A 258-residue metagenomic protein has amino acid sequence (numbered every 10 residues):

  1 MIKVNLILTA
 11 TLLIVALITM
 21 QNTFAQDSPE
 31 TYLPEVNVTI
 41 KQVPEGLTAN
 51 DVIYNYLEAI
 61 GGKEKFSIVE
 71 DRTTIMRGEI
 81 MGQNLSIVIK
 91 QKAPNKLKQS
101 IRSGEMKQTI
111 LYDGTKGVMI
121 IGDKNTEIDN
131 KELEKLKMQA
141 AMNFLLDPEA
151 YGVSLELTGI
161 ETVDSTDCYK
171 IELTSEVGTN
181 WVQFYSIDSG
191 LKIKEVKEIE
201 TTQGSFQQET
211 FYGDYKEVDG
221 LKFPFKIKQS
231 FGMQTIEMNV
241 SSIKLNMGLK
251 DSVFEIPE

Functional and structural regions predicted by a protein language model:
M1-P29: Bacterial Sec-dependent N-terminal signal peptides
S28, I40-D51, E58, K116-T179 (+3 more regions): Flexible, processing/modification-adjacent segments and terminal tails in exported/periplasmic/extracellular proteins
N37-V38, P44-D123, Y151-L157: N-terminal mature ectodomain segment of secretory-pathway/periplasmic proteins
S67-I75, K92-S100, D164-E172, L191-K194 (+1 more regions): Short, hydrophobic/aromatic-rich segments at coil-to-beta transitions
R77, T158-E161, E198, Y215: Short, solvent-exposed loop/turn elements at beta->coil junctions and helix N-caps that rim active or binding pockets
I80, S103, I121, V163-D164 (+2 more regions): Structural motif
Q91-K92, L111-Y112, T162, Y185 (+1 more regions): Generic beta-strand structural signal
M106, D167-I256: Gly/Pro-enriched, hydrophobic low-complexity segments that function as extracytoplasmic propeptides/linkers
